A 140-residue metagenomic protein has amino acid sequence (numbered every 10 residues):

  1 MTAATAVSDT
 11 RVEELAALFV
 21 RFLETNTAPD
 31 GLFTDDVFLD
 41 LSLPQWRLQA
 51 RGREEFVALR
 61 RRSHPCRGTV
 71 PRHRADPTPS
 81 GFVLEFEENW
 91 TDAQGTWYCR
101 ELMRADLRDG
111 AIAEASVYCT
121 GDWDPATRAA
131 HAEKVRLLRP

Functional and structural regions predicted by a protein language model:
T2, F19, W46: Short, flexible active-site loop motifs that bind/organize anionic cofactors or intermediates
T2-V7, A58-P140: A beta-strand edge to alpha-helix "cap/lid" segment located at domain peripheries
T5-D35: Short acidic-aromatic low-complexity motifs
R11, L15, T25, G52-E55 (+2 more regions): Alpha-helical structural motif
E13-V20, D30, V57, R128 (+1 more regions): Generic detector of well-ordered alpha-helical segments enriched in charged/polar residues, highlighting helical
A17-V20, L41-L43, A105, D109 (+1 more regions): Generic detector of low-complexity/intrinsically disordered segments and short hydrophobic N-terminal stretches
V20-L23, T34, V57, V83 (+1 more regions): Compositionally biased, low-structure terminal segments
T27-P79: A solvent-exposed, acidic/Ser-Thr-rich amphipathic alpha-helical stretch
